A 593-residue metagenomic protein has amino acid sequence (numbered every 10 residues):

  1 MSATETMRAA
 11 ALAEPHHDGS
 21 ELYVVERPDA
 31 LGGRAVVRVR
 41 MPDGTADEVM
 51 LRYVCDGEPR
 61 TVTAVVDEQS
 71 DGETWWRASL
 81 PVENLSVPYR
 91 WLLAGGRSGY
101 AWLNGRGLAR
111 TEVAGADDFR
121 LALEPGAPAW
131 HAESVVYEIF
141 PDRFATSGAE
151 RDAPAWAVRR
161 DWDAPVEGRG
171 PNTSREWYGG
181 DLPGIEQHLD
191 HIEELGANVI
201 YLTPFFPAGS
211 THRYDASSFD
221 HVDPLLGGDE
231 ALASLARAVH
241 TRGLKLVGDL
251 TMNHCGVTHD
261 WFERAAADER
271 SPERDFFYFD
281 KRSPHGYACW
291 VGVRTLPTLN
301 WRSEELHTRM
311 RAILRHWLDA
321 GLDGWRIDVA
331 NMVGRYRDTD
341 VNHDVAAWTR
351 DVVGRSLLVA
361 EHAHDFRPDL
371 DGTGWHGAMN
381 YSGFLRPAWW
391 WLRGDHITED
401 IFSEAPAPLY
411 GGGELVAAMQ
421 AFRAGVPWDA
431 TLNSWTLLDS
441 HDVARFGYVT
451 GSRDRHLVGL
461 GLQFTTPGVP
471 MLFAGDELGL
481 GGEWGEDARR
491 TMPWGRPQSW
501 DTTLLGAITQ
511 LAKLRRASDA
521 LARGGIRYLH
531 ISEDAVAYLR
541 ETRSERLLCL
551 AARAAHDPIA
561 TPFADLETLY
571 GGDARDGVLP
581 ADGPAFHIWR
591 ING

Functional and structural regions predicted by a protein language model:
M1-F140, A145-T146, D152-W162, G168-N198 (+4 more regions): Carbohydrate-interacting/catalytic domains
V135-Y137, I200-L202, L246-G248, W325 (+3 more regions): Hydrophobic faces of well-ordered beta-strands that scaffold small-molecule active sites in alpha/beta enzyme cores
V136, F140-N198, F205-A320, R337-D338 (+3 more regions): Substrate-binding/active-site clefts of carbohydrate-active enzymes
D142, D371-M379, L432-D454, V458-D501: Aromatic/acidic polysaccharide-binding cleft in carbohydrate-active enzymes
D142-F144, F205-P207, T251-N253, A330-M332 (+2 more regions): Active-site beta-loop-alpha junctions enriched in small/polar residues
T203, V222, D328-V333, G475: Conserved residues at the C-terminal ends of beta-strands
A236-G248, N253-E273, I313, D323-W428 (+3 more regions): Active-site-proximal helices and loops of the catalytic beta/alpha 8
H316-G321, W325, S440-D442, Y448: Catalytic grooves of carbohydrate-active enzymes
